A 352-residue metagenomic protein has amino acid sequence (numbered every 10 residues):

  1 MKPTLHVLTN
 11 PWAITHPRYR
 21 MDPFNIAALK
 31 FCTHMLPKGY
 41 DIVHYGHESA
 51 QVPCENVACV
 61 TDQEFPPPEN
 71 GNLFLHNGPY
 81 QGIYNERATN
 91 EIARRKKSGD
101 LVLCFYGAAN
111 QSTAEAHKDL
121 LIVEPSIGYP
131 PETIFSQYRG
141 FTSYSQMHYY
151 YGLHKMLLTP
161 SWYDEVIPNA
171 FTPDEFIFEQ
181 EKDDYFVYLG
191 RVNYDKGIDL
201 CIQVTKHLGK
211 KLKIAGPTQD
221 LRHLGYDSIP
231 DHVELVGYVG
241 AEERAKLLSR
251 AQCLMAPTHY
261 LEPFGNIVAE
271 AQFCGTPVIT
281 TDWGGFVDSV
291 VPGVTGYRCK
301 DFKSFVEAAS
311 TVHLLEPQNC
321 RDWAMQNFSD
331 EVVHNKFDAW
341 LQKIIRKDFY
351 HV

Functional and structural regions predicted by a protein language model:
M1-Q51: N-terminal subdomain of nucleotide-sugar transferases
P79, K300-K303, E307-V352: A charged, aromatic-enriched C-terminal amphipathic alpha-helix characteristic of glycosyltransferases across folds
V123-P130, F135-I177, K182: Donor nucleotide-sugar binding/catalytic pocket of nucleotide-sugar-dependent glycosyltransferases
Y138, Y163-A215: Conserved donor-binding/catalytic core segment of Leloir-type glycosyltransferases
G216, H223-E242: Nucleotide-activated donor-binding/catalytic signature segment of Leloir-type glycosyltransferases, i.e., the conserved
A245, V268-F273, V287-D288, V294: Short alpha-helical segment that forms part of, or immediately flanks, the ligand-binding pocket in carbohydrate-active
S249-P263, T276: Acidic donor-binding loop of glycosyltransferase active sites
P277-T280, V290: Short hydrophobic beta-strand element within catalytic cores of glycosyltransferases and related nucleotide-activated
